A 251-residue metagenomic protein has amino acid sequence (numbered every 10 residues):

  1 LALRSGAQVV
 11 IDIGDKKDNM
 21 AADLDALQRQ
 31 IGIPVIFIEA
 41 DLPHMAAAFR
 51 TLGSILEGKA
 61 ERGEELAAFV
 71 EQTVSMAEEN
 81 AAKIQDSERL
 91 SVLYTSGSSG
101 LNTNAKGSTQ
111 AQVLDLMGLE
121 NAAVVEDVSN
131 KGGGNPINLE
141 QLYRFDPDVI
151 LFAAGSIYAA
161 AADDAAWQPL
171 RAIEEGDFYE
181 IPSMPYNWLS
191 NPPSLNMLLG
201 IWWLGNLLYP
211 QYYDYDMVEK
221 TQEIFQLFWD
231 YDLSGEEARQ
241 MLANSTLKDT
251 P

Functional and structural regions predicted by a protein language model:
L1-I55, G133-E174, S245: Acidic/His-rich segments in extracytoplasmic proteins that coordinate ligands and/or metal ions
I11-D12, L93, Y179-E180: Soluble periplasmic/extracytoplasmic beta-strand elements of cell-envelope proteins
A22-N102, P182-S245, D249: Extracytoplasmic substrate-binding proteins
I36, A122, Y179: General small-molecule cofactor/ligand-binding pocket signal
K83-D86, T103, V113, E140-F145 (+2 more regions): Short, conserved, surface-exposed binding loops centered on an aromatic residue
S99-L101, V128-N130, I157-Y158, N187: Short, catalytically relevant binding-site loops at active-site mouths
T103-G133: Alpha-helical, coiled-coil/dimerization segments enriched in small aliphatic residues
V149-L207: Active-site/pore-lining binding-face segments in mid-to-C-terminal subdomains
